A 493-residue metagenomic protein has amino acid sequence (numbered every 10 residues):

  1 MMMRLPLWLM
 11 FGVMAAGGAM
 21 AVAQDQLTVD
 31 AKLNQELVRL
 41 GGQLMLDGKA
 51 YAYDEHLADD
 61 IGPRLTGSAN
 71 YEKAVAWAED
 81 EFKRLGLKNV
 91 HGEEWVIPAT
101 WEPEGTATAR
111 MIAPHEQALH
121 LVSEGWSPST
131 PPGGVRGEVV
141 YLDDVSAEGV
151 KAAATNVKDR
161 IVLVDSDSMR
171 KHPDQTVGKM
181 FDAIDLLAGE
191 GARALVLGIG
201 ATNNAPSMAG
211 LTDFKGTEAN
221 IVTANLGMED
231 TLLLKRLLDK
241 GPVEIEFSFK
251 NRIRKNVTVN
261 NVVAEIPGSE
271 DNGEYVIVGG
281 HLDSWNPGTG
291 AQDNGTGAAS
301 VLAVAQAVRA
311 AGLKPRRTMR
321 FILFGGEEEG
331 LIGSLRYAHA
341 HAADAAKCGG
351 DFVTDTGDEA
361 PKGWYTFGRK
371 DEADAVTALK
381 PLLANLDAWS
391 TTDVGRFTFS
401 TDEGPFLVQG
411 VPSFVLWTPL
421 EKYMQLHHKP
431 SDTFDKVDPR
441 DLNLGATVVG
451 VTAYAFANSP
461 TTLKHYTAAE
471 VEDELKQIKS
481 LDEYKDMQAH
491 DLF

Functional and structural regions predicted by a protein language model:
P6-G18: Bacterial N-terminal signal peptides
Q26-L27, L33-E36, G42, E55 (+2 more regions): Noncatalytic luminal/extracellular "stalk/propeptide" segments of secretory-pathway proteins
N34-E36, L121-A154, D213-A291, A303-Q306 (+2 more regions): Soluble metallo-hydrolase cores and metallopeptidase-like ectodomains found primarily in the secretory/periplasmic
Q35, M45-Y71, E79-N89, E102 (+6 more regions): Catalytic-core environment of secreted peptidases
L37-M45, D59-A69, G137-L142, K151 (+8 more regions): Second-shell loop/turn segments in exported
S68, L119-V222, T289: Extracellular/luminal Protease-associated
E116-A118, T231, D271, F324-Q425 (+1 more regions): Metal-dependent peptidase/peptidase-like ectodomains
Q306, M424-E483, A489-F493: His/Asp/Glu-rich mid-to-C-terminal helical/loop segments that flank catalytic regions of hydrolases
